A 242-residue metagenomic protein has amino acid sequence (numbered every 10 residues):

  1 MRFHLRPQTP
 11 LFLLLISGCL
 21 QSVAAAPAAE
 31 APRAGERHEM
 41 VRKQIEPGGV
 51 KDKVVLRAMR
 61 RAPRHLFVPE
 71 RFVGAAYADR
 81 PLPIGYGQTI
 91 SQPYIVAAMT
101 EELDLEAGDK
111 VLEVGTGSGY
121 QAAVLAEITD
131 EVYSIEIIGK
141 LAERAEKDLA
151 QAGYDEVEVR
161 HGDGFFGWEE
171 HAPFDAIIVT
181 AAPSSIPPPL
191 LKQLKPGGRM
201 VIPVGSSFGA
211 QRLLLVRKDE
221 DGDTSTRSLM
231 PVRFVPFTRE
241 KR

Functional and structural regions predicted by a protein language model:
M1-F12: Bacterial N-terminal signal peptides that target proteins for export
R2, L20-E30: N-terminal alpha-helical modules
P10-Q21: Bacterial N-terminal signal peptides
A26-L112, Q121-V124, I128, L141-E143 (+4 more regions): Class I SAM-dependent transferase core
D104-T224: Conserved nucleotide-cofactor-binding alpha/beta core module
